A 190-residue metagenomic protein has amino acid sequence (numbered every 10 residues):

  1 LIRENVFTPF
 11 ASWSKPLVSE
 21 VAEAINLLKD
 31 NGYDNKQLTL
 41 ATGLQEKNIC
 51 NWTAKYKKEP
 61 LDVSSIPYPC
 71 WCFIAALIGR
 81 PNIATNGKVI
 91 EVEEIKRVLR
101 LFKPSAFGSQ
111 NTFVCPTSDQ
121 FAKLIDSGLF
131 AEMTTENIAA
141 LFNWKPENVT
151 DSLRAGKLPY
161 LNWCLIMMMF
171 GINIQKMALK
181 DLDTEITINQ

Functional and structural regions predicted by a protein language model:
L1-I2, A76-Q120, G171-Q190: Short, charged recognition helix plus adjacent turn of helix-turn-helix-like nucleic-acid-binding domains
I2-N31, E94-A131: A short, Lys/Arg-rich alpha-helix, primarily the initiator
A22-I25, T42, L77: Secretory-pathway ectodomains
G32-D34, K47: Extracellular attachment/recognition segments
K36, E136-N137: Residues within the helices of the helix-turn-helix
T39, G43-S65, F142-L158: Recognition helix of helix-turn-helix/homeodomain-like DNA-binding domains that insert into the DNA major groove
L61-A84, K157-M177: DNA major-groove recognition helix of helix-turn-helix/homeodomain DNA-binding modules
